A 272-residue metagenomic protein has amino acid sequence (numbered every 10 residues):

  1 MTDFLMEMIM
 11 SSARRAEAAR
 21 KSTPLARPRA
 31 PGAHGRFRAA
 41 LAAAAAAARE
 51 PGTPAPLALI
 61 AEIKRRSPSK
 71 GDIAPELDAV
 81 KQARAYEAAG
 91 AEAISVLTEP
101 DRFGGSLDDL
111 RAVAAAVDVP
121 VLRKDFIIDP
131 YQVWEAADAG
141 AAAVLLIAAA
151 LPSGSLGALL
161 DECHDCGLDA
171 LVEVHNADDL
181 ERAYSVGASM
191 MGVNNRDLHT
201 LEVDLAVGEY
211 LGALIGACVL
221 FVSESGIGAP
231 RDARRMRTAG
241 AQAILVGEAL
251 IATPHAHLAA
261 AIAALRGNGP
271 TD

Functional and structural regions predicted by a protein language model:
M1-E76: An N-cap/entry alpha-helix motif that binds or orients negatively charged groups
M8, A61, Y86, I94 (+5 more regions): Conserved, mostly hydrophobic/aromatic
A58, K70-L171, A177-R182, G208-L211: N-terminal active-site wall of soluble small-molecule enzyme domains
K64-R66, E99, F126, A149 (+4 more regions): Active-site beta-loop-alpha junctions enriched in small/polar residues
I128-G140, H175-G187, S223, I227-V246 (+1 more regions): Catalytic cores of alpha/beta
E135-G154, G192-L201, A239-I262: Glycine-rich phosphate-binding active-site loops on the catalytic face of alpha/beta enzymes
M190-V246: Catalytic-face loop-and-helix region of soluble metabolic enzyme cores
Y210-L214, I251-D272: C-terminal helical cap(s) of enzyme catalytic domains, especially alpha/beta-barrels
